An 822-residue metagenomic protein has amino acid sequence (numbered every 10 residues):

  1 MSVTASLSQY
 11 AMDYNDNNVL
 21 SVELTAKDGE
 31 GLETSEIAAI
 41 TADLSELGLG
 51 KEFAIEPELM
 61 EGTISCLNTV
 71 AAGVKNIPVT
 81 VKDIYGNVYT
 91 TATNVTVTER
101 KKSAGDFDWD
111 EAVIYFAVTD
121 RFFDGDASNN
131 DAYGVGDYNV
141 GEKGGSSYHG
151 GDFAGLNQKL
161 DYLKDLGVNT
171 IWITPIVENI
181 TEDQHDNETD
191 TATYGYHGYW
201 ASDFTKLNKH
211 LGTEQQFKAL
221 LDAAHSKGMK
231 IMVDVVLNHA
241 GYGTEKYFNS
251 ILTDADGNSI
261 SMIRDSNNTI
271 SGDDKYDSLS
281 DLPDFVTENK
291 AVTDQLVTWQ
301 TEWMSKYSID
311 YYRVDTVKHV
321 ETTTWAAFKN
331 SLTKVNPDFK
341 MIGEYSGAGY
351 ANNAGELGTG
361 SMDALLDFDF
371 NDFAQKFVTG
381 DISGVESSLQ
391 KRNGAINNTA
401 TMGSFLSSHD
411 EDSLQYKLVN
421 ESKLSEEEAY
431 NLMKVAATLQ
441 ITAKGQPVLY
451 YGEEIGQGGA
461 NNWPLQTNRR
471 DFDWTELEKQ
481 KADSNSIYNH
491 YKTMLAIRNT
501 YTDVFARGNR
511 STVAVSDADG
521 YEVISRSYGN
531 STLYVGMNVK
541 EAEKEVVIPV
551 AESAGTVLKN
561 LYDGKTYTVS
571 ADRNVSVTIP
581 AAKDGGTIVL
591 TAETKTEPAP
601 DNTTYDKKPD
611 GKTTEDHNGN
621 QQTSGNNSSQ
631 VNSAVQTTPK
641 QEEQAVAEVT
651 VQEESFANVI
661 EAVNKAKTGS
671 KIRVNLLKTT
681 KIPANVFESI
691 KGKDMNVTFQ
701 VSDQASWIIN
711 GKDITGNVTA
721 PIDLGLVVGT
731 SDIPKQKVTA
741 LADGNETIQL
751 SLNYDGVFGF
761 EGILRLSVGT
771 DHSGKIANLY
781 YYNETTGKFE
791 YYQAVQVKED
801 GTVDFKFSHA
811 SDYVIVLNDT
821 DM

Functional and structural regions predicted by a protein language model:
Q9-N18, G756-F758: Short, solvent-exposed loop/linker segments at the N-terminal edge of repeated beta-sheet extracellular domains
F107-A112, D120-Y307, W325-N336, K340 (+1 more regions): Substrate-binding/active-site clefts of carbohydrate-active enzymes
L221, T298-F405, E421, A429-Y430 (+9 more regions): Active-site-proximal helices and loops of the catalytic beta/alpha 8
G555-G564, G756-D821: Proteolytic-maturation and junctional protease-sensitive modules
S570-Y605, T802-M822: C-terminal beta-strand-rich structural cap/linker in extracellular carbohydrate-active enzymes
E597-V649: Ser/Thr/Gly/Pro-rich low-complexity, disordered linker/stalk segments of secreted and cell-surface proteins
Q644-N783, D819-D821: Proteolytic processing hotspots in large secreted/extracellular or virion-associated proteins and select intracellular
